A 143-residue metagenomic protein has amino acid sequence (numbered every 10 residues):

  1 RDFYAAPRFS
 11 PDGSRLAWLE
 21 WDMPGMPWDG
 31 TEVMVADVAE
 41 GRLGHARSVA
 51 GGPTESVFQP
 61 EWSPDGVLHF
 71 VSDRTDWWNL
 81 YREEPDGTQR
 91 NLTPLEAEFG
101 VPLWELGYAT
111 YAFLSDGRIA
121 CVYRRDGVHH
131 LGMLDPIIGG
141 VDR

Functional and structural regions predicted by a protein language model:
R1-Y4, L19-M34, S48-F58, F70-R82 (+2 more regions): A flexible loop/linker signature enriched in serine peptidases of the S9 family
P11-D12, S63-D65, L114-D116: Residue-level detector of Asp-centered blade-edge/turn motifs that repeat once per structural unit in beta-propeller
G13-L16, L68-H69, I119-A120: Hydrophobic beta-strand positions that form the internal "hydrophobic ladder" of WD40/Gbeta-like beta-propeller blades
V38-G41, E84-G87, D135-G139: Short loop/turn segments that connect beta-strands within beta-propeller blades
G44-A50, Q89-E96, D142-R143: Beta-propeller fold detector
E105-L114: Signature of short aromatic-glycine-proline-rich micro-motifs recurring in repeat-based ectodomains
